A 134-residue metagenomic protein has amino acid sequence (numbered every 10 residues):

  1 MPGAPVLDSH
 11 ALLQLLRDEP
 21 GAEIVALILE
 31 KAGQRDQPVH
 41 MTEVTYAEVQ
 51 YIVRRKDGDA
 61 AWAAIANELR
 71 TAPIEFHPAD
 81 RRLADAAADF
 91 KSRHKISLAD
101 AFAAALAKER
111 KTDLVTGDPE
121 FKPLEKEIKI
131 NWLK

Functional and structural regions predicted by a protein language model:
M1-M41, R54-N67: Short, well-structured N-terminal submotif of metal-dependent ribonuclease cores
P2-A4, A104-K134: Acidic, PIN/NYN-like endoribonuclease modules and their adjacent C-terminal/linker elements
L7-D8, M41-E43, K95-S97, D118 (+1 more regions): Histidine- and aromatic-rich ligand-binding microenvironments
P20, V44, A79-R82, F102 (+1 more regions): Short beta->alpha linker loops
G33-D36, P73, K95, K111 (+1 more regions): Residue-level detector of structured alpha->beta connecting loops
E75-D113: Active-site neighborhoods of divalent-metal-dependent phosphate/nucleic-acid chemistry enzymes
